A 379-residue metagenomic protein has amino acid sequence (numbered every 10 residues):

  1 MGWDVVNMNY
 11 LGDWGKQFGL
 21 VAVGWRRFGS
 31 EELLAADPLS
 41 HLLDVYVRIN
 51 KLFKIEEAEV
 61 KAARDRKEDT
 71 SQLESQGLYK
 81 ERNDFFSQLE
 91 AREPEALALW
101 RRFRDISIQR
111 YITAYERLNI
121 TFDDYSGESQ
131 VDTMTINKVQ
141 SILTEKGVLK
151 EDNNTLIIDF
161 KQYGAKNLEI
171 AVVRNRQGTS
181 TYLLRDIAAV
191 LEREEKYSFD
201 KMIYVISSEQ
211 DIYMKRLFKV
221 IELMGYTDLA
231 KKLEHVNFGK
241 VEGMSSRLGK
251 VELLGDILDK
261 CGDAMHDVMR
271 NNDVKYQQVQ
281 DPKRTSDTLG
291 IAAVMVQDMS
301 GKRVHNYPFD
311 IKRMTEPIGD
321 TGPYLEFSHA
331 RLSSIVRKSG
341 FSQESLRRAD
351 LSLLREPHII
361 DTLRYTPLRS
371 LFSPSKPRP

Functional and structural regions predicted by a protein language model:
M1-P379: Non-catalytic interaction-recognition regions
